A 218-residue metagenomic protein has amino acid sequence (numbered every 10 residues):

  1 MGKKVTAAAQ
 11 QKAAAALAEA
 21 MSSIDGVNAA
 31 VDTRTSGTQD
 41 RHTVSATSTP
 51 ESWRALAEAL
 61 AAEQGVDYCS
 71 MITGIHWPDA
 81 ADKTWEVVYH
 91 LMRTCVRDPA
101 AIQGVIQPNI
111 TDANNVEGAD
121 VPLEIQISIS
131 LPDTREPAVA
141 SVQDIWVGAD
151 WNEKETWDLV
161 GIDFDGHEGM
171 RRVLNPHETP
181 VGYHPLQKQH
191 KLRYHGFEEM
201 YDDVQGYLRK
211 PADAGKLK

Functional and structural regions predicted by a protein language model:
M1-K218: Terminal low-complexity/charged segments
